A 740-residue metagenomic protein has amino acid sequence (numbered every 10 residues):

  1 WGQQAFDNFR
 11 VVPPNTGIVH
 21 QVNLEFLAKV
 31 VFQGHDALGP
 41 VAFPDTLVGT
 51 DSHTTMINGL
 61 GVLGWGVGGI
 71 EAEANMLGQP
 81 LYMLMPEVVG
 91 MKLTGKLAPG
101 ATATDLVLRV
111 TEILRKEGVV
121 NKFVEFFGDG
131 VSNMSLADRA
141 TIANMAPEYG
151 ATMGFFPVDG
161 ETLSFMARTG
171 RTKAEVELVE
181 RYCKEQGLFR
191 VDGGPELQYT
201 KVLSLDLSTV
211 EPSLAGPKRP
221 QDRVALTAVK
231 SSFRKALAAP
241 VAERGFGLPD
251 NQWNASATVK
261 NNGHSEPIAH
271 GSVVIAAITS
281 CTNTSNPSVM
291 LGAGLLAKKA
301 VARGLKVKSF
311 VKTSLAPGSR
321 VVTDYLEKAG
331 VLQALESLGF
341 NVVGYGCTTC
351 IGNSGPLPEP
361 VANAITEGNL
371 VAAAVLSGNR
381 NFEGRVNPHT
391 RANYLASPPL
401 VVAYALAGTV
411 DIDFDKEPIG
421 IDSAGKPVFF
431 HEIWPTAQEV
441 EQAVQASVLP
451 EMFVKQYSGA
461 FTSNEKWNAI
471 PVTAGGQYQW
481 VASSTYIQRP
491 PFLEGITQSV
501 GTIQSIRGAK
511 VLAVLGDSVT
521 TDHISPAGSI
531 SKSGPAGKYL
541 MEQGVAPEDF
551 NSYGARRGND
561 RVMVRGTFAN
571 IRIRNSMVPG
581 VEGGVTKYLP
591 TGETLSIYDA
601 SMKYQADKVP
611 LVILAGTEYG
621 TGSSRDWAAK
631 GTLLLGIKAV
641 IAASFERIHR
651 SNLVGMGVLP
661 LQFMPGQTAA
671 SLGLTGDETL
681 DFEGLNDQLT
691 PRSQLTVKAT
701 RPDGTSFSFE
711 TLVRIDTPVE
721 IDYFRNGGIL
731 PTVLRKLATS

Functional and structural regions predicted by a protein language model:
W1-K96, D105-L108, P212-A215, V229 (+11 more regions): Long, structured ligand/cofactor-binding scaffold of large enzymes
W1-L38, T169, E177-G263, V428-A513 (+1 more regions): Flexible inter-domain linker/hinge segments
N15, Q21, G34, L38-E180 (+6 more regions): Mobile "lid/hinge" segments at catalytic clefts and subdomain interfaces of large enzymes
G39, M56-G59, W65-G66, E71-N75 (+22 more regions): Short helix/loop capping segments that flank catalytic or ligand/cofactor-binding pockets
F127-N133, N379, S601-M602, A606-E646: Extracellular/luminal Protease-associated
V307-G355, M563, S623, A629 (+3 more regions): Extended C-terminal subregions enriched in glycine
D422-A437, R650-Y723: Acidic, glycine-rich flexible loop/linker segments
